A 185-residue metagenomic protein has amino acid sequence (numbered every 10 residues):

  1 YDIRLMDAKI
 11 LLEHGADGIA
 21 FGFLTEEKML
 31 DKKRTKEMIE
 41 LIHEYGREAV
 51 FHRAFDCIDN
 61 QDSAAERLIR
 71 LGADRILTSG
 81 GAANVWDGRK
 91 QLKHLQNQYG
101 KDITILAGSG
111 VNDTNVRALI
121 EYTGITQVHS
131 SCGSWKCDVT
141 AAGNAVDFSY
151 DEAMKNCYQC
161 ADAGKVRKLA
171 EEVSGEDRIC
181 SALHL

Functional and structural regions predicted by a protein language model:
Y1-I10, D56-L71, L95-K101, I105 (+1 more regions): Catalytic cores of alpha/beta
Y1-I39: Glycine/small-residue-rich loop that forms an oxyanion/phosphate-binding "nest" at active or ligand-binding sites
R4, A8, D31, T35 (+6 more regions): Aromatic/hydrophobic pocket-lining residues that form the small-molecule binding cavity in soluble enzyme cores
H14-G15, E44, L71-G72, Y122-T123 (+1 more regions): Structural motif
A20, V50, L77, Q127-H129: Conserved beta-strand positions in the central sheet of alpha/beta enzyme cores
L24-L30, F55-D59, G80-W86, W135-C137: Short, small-residue-enriched loops and turns at beta-alpha junctions that line or gate enzyme active sites
Y45-R47, I103: A short helix->loop->beta-strand "cap" motif at the edges of active sites that frequently abuts
Y99-L185: C-terminal alpha-helical cap/extension of soluble enzyme domains
